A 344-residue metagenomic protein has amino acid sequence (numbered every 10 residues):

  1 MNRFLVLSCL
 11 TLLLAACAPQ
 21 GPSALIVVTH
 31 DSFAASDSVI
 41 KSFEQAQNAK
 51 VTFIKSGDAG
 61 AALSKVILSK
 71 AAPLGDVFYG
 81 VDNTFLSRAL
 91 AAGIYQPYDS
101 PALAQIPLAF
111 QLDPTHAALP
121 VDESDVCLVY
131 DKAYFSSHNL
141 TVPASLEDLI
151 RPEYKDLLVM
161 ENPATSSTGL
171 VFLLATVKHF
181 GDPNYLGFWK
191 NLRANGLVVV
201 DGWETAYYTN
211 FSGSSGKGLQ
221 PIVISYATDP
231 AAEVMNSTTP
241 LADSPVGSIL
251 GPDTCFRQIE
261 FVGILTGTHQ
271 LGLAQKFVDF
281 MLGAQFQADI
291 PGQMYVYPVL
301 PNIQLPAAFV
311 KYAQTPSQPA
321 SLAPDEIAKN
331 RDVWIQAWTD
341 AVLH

Functional and structural regions predicted by a protein language model:
M1-L25: Short, low-complexity disordered leader/linker segments with a strong preference for bacterial N-terminal type II
C17-R88: Early extracytoplasmic/lumenal segment of secretory-pathway proteins
P73-F78, Q96-K132, L146-E147, D156-P163: A structural signal for short loop-to-beta-strand junctions that line the ligand-binding cleft of periplasmic/secreted
N83-I94, D113-T141, G169-H179, R257-G263: Periplasmic solute-binding protein
Q96-A104, A118-L119, E147, M235-F256 (+1 more regions): Short beta-strand->loop
L174-T254: Ligand-binding pocket segment of bilobal, Venus flytrap-like solute-binding proteins
L265-S321: Mature extracytoplasmic/periplasmic domains
A307-H344: Extracellular/periplasmic bilobal clamshell ligand-binding domains
